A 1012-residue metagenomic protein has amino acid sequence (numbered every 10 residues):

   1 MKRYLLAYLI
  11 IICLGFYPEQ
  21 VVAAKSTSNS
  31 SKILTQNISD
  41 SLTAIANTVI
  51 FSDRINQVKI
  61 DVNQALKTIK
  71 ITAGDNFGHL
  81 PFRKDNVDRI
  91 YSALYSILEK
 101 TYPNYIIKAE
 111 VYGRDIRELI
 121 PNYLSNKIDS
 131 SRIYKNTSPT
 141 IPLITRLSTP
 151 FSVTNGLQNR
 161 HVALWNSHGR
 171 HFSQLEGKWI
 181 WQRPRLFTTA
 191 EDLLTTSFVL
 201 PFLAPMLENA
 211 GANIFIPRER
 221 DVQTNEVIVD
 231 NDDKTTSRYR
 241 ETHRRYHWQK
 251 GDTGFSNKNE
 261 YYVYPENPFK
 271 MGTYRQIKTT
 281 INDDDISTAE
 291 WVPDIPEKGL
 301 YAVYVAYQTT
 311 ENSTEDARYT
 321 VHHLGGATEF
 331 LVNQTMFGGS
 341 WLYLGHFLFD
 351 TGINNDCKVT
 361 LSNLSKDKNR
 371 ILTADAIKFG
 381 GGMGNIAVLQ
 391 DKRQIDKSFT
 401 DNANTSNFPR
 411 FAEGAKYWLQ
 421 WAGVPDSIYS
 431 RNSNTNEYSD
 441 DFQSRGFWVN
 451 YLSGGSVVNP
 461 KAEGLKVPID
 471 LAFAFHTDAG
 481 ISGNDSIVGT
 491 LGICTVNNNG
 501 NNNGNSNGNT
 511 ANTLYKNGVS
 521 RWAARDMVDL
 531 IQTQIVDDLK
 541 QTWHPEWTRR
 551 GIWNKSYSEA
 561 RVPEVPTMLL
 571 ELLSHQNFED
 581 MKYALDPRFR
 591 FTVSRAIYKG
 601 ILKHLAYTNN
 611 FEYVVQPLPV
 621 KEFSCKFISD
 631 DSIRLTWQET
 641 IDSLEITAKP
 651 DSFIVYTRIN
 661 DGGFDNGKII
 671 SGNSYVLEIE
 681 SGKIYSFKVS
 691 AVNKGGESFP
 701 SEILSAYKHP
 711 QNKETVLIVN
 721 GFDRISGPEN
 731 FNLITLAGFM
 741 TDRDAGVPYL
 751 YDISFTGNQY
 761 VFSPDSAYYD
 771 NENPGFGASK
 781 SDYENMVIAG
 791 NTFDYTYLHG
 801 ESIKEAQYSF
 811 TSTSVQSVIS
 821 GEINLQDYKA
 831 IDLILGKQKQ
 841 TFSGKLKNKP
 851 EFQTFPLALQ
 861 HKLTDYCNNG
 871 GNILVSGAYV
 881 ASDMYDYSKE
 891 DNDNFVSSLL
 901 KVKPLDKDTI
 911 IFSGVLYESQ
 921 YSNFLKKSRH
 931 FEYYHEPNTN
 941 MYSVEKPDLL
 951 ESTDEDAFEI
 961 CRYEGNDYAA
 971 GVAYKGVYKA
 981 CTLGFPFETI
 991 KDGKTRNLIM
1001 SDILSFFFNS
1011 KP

Functional and structural regions predicted by a protein language model:
F187, E191, F198, F202-A210 (+4 more regions): Aromatic-Pro/Gly-enriched surface loop or interdomain linker that acts as a lid/target-recognition segment
S287-E311: A short beta-strand element within beta-rich, extracytoplasmic domains of secreted/secretory-pathway proteins
C357, L364, A376-G384, L471 (+4 more regions): Active-site-adjacent mobile loop/cap segments within catalytic or ligand-binding domains
V359-I371: Short beta-strand-plus-loop segments that form exposed binding edges in beta-rich domains
Q394-F399, A412-R525, W553-Q576: Active-site microenvironments of hydrolase-like enzyme catalytic domains
H604-T647, S681, G695-E714: Pro/Thr/Ser/Gly-rich low-complexity, intrinsically disordered linker/stalk tracts
V676-G696: Beta-strand-rich modules
K837-V944, E955-A957, E964, K994-T995 (+1 more regions): A glycine-rich, often tryptophan-bearing local segment used as a flexible ligand/cofactor-contacting loop or short
